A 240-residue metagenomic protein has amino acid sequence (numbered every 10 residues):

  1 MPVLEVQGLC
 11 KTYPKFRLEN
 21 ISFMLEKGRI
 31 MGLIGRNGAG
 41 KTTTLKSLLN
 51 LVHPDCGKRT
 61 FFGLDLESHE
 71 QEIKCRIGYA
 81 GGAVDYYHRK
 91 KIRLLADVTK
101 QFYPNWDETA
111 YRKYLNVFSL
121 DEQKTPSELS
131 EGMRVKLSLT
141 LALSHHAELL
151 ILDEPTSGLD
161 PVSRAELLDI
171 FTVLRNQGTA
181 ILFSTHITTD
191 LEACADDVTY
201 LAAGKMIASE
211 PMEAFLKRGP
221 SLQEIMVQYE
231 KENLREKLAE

Functional and structural regions predicted by a protein language model:
V6-L9, F16-E26, G57: Conserved beta-strand
I34-R36: The feature captures the beta-strand-to-loop junction immediately N-terminal to the Walker
G57-S68, E72-I73: Conserved ABC transporter NBD signature motif
C75, G81-L137: ABC-family P-loop ATPase nucleotide-binding domains
L137-L139, L159: Hydrophobic anchor residue at the start of the ABC signature
L150-E154: Catalytic Walker B motif of ABC-type/P-loop ATPase nucleotide-binding domains
R164-Q177: Helical segment within the ABC ATPase nucleotide-binding domain
